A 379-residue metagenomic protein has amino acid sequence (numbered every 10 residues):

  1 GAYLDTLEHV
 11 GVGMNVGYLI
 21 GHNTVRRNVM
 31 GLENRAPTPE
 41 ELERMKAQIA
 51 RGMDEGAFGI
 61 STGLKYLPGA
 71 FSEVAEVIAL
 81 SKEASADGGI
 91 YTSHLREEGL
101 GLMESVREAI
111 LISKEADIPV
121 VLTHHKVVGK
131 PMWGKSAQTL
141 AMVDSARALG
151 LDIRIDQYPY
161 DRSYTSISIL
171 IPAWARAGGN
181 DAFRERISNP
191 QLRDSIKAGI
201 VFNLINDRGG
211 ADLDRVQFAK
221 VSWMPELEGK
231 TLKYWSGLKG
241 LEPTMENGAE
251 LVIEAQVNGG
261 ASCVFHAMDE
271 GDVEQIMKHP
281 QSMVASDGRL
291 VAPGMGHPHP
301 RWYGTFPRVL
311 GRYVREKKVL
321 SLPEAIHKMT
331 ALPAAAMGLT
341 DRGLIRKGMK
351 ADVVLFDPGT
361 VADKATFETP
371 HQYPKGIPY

Functional and structural regions predicted by a protein language model:
G1-A2: Metal-associated gating/positioning segment near the N- to mid-region
G13, L19-I20, T24-P39, M45-L67 (+4 more regions): Active-site neighborhoods of metal-dependent hydrolases
R44-R51, E324-K328, L332: A non-catalytic, amphipathic alpha-helix used as a structural packing/dimerization or gating element in enzyme scaffolds
R51-A109: Divalent metal-binding pocket/active-site signature
L64, L95, H124-K126, Q157-P159 (+4 more regions): Active-site proximal loops enriched in glycine and acidic residues that flank catalytic Cys/His/Asp and coordinate
F71-E76, G134-S136, H297-R301, M337-D341 (+1 more regions): Short glycine/threonine-rich loop-to-helix capping motif typified by GTGT followed within a few residues by an Asp-Pro
F183, N189, E274-Q281, S286-D287 (+1 more regions): C-terminal cap of metal-dependent C-N hydrolases
K233, G260-V273, K317-I326, A334-Y373: Acidic, glycine-enriched loop/beta-strand segments at the rims of small-molecule binding/catalytic pockets
